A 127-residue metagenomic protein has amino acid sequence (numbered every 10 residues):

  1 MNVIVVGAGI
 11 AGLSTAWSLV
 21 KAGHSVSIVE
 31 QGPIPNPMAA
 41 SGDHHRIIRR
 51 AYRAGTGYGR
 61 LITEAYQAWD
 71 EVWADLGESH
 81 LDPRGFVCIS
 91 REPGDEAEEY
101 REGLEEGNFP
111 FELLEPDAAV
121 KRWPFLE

Functional and structural regions predicted by a protein language model:
M1-A11, S27: Beta1/beta-strand and adjacent pyrophosphate-binding region of the FAD-binding site in flavoprotein oxidoreductases
I4, G32, A51: Anionic group-transfer/hydrolysis microenvironments
G7, E30, S90: Short beta-strand/turn micro-motifs composed of small residues that flank or help shape donor/cofactor-binding pockets
G7-G12, A39-G42, G85, N108: Glycine-centered flexibility sites
A11, T15, I34: Conserved Rossmann-like nucleotide-cofactor binding loop
W17-S25, G77-P83: Active-site substrate-recognition segment that forms the wall of the catalytic cavity or substrate channel
V20-S41: Glycine-rich FAD pyrophosphate-binding loop
H45-F125: Dinucleotide-binding Rossmann-like beta1-alpha1 core, especially the glycine-rich loop that anchors the ADP
